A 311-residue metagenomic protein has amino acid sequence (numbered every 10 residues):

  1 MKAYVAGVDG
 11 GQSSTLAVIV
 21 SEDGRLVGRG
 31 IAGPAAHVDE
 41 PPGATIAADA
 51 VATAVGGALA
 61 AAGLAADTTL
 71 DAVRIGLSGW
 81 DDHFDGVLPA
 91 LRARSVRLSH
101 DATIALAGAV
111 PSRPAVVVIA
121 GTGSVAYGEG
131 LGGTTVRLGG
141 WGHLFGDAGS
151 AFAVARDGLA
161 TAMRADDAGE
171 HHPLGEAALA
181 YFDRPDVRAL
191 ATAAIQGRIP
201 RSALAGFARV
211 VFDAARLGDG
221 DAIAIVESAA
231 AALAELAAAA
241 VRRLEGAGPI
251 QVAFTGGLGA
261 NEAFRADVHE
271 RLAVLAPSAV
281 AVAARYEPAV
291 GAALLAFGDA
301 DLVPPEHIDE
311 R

Functional and structural regions predicted by a protein language model:
M1-A65, G108-P114, L159-R311: ATP-binding/phosphotransfer module of carbohydrate and carboxylate kinases, centering on a glycine-rich
V5-D9, L70-R74, G108, A115-I119 (+2 more regions): Short glycine-aspartate micro-motif
S13, S78-W80, T122-V125: Short glycine-rich anion-binding loops that position phosphate/pyrophosphate groups of nucleotides and phosphorylated
A35-V38, V55-L98, A109-V110: Short beta-strand-loop/turn "lid" adjacent to the catalytic site in phosphate-handling enzymes
D81-H83, I104-L106, V125-A126, G259-E262: Short, active-site-adjacent cap segments at secondary-structure transitions
L88-R97, G132-G142, E270-V280: Glycine/charged-rich beta-loop-alpha catalytic/anionic-binding loops adjacent to active sites
S95-I104, I119-A120, V280-V290: Active-site nucleophile and cofactor-binding loops and adjacent substrate-binding regions of central metabolic enzymes
I104, R113-D166: Glycine-rich phosphate-binding loop of actin/hexokinase-like ATP-binding domains
